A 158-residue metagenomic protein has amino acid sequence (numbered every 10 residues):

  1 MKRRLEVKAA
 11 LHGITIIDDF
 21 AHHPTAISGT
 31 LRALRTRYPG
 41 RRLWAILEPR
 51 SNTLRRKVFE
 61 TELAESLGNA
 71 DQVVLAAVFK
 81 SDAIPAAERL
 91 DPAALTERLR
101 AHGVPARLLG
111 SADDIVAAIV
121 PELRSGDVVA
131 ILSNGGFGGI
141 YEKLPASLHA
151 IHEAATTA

Functional and structural regions predicted by a protein language model:
M1-A158: ATP-dependent carboxylate-amine ligase
